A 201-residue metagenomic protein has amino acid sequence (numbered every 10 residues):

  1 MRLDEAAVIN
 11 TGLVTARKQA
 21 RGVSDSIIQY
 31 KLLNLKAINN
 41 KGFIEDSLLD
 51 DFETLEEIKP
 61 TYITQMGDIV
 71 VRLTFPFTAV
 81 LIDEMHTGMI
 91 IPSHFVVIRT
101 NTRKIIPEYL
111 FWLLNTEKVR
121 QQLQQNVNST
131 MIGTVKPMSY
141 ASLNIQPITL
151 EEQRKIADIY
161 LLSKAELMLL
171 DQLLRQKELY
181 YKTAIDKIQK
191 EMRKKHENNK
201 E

Functional and structural regions predicted by a protein language model:
M1-I28, P147-E201: Non-catalytic DNA-recognition/assembly elements of restriction-modification systems
L3, V96-Q146, N198: Basic, amphipathic alpha-helical recognition segments used for DNA target recognition
D4-R21, K36-M66: Sequence-specific dsDNA recognition surfaces
G22-Y30, D50, Y62-T64, L81-H94: Short, surface-exposed loop/turn microsegments at beta-strand edges and helix-strand junctions
K41, F77-I82, I98-T100, N115-Q121 (+3 more regions): A general structural signal for short secondary-structure boundary/capping elements
I58-K59, M85, T130: A structural connector/turn signal
L73-L113: A short beta-sheet element
